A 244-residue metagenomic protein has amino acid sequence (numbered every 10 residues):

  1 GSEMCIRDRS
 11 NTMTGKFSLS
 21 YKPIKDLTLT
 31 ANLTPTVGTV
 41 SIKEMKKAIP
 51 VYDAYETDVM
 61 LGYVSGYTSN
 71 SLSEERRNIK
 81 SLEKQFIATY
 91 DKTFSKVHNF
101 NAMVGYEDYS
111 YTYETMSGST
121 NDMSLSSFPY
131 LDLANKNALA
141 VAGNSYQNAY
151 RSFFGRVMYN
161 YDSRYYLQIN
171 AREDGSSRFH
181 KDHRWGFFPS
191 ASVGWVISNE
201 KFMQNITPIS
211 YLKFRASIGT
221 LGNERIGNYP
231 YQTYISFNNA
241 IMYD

Functional and structural regions predicted by a protein language model:
G1-E3, R7-K46, V59-D244: Extracellular/periplasmic, surface-exposed regions of secreted and cell-surface proteins
V51-A54, S176: Extracytoplasmic gating/loop element in the C-terminal half of outer-membrane beta-barrel translocons and assembly
